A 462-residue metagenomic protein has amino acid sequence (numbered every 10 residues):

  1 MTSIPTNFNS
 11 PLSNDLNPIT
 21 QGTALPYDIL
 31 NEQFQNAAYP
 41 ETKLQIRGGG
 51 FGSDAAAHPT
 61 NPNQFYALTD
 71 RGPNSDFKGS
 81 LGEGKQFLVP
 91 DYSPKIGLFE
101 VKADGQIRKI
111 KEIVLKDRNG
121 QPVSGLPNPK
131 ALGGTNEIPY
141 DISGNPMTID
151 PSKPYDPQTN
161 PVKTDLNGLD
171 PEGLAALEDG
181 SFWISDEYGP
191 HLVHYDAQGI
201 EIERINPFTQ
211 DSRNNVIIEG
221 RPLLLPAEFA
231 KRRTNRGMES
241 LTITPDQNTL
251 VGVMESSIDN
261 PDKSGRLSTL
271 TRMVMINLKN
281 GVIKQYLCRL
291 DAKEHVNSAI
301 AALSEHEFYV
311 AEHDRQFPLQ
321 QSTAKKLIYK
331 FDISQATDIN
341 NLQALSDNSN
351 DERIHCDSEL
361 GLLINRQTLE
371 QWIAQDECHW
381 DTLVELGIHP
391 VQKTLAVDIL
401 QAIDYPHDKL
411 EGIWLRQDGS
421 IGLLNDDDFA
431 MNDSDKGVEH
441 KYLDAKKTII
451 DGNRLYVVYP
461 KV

Functional and structural regions predicted by a protein language model:
P5-V462: Sequence/structural signature of beta-propeller domains
